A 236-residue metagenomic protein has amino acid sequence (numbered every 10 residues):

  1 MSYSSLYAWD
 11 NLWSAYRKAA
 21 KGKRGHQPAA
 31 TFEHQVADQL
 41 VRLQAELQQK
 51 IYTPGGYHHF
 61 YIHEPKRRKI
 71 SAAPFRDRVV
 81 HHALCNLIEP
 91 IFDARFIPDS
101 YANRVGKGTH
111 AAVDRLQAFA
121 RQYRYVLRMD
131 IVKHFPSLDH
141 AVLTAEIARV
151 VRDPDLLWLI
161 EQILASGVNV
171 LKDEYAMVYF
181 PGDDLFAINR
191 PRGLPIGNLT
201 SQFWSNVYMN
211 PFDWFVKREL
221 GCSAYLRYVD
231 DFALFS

Functional and structural regions predicted by a protein language model:
M1, C85-D139: Active-site-proximal segment of RNA-dependent polymerases
M1-V41: Non-catalytic, polymerase-adjacent accessory regions of viral genome-replication enzymes
S5-G22, P54-H59, N86-I91, R121: Short, compositionally biased low-complexity segments
A15-A19, A83, L159-L164: Short alpha-helical scaffolding segments that buttress acidic/His motifs in well-ordered protein cores
G22-A30, G55-H81, R95-K107, L127 (+1 more regions): Short, conserved non-catalytic motifs in the polymerase core
A37-R67: Active-site-flanking structural segment that lines cofactor/substrate pockets
Q39-R42, E46-L47, D99, A118-V229 (+1 more regions): Conserved polymerase palm-domain catalytic core
R78, H82, N86, P90 (+2 more regions): Short, residue-level hotspots on alpha-helical faces of the histone-fold and other alpha-helical interaction modules
